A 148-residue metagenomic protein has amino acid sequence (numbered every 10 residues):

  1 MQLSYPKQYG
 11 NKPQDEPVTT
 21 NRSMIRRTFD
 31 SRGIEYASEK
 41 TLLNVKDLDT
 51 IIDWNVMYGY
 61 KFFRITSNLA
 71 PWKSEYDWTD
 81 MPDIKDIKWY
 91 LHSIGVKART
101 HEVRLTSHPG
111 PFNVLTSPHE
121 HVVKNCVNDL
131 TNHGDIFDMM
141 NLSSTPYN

Functional and structural regions predicted by a protein language model:
M1-V103, N113-T116, H121-K124, D135-L142: Alpha/beta catalytic barrel-like cores
H108: Conserved, mostly hydrophobic/aromatic
N128, N132: Active-site glycine-rich loop that binds ribose-phosphate moieties when present
S143-N148: Short, intrinsically disordered, charge-balanced linker/junction segments flanking boundaries in proteins
